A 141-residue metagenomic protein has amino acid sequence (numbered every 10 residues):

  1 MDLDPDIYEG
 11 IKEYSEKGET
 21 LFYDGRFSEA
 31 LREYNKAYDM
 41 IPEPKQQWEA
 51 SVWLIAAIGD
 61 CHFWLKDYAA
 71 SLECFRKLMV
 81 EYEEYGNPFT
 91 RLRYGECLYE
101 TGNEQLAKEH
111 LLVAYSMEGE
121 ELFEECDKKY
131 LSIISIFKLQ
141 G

Functional and structural regions predicted by a protein language model:
M1-P5, I41-W48, M79-E83, E121: Flexible helix-coil transition and linker loops at the boundaries of alpha-helical arrays
A37-I41, L72-V80, Y115-E118: Amphipathic alpha-helical segments of tetratricopeptide repeats
Y38, Y99-L122: TPR/TPR-like (Sel1-like) alpha-helical repeat modules
